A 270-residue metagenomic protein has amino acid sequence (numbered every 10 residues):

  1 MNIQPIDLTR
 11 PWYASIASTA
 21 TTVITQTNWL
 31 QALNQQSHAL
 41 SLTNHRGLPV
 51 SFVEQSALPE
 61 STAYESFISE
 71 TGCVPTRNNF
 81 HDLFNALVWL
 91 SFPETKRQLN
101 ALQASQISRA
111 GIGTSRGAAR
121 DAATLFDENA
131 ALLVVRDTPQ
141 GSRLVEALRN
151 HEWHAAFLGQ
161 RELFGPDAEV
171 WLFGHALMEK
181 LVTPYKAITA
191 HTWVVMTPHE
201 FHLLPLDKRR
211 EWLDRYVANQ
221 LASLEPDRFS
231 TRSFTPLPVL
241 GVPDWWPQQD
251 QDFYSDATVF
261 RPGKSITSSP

Functional and structural regions predicted by a protein language model:
M1-P49: N-terminal ordered "arm"
R10-T19, D82-E94, T124-E128: Short, hydrophobic/amphipathic alpha-helical patches that form generic packing surfaces within helical domains
V23, S66-A86, I112, R116 (+1 more regions): Short, charged/polar micro-motifs that form catalytic or ligand-binding hotspots
Q36, Q55, W245-Q248: Long, internal scaffold/assembly segments composed of regular secondary structure
L42-E94: Long, hydrophobic/aromatic-enriched structural stretches that serve as scaffold segments
R97-R109: Short, glycine/acidic-rich hinge or "gate" loops at secondary-structure transitions that mediate conformational
S108-P270: A contiguous, surface-oriented mixed alpha/beta subdomain in the mid-to-C-terminal portion of proteins that forms
